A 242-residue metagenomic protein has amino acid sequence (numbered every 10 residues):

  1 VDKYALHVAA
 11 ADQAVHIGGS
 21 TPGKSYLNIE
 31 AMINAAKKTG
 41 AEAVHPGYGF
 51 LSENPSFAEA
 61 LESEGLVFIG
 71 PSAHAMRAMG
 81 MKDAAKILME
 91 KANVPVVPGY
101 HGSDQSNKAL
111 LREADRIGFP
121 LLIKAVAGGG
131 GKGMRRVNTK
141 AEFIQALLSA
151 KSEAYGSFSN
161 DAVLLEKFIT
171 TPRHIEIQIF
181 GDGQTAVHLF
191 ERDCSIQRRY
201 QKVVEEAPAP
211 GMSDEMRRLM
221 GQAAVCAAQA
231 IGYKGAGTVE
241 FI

Functional and structural regions predicted by a protein language model:
V1-V239: N-terminal beta-alpha lobe that positions the nucleotide/phosphoryl donor in ATP/NTP-coupled carboxylate activation
